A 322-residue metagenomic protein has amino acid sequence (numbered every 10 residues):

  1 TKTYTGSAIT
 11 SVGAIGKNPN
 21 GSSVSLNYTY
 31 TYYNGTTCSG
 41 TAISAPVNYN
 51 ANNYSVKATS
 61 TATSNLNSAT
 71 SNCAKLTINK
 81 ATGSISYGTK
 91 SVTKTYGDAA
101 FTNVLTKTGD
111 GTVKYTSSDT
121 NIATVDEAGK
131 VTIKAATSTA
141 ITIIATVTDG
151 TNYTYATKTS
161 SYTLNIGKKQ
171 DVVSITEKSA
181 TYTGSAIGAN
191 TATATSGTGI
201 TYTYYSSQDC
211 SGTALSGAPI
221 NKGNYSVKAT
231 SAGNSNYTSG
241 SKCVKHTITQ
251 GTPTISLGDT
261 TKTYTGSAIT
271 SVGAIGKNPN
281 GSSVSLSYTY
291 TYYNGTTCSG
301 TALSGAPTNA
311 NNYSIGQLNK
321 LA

Functional and structural regions predicted by a protein language model:
T1-A322: Solvent-exposed beta-strand/loop surfaces, strongest in extracytoplasmic domains of secreted and cell-surface proteins
